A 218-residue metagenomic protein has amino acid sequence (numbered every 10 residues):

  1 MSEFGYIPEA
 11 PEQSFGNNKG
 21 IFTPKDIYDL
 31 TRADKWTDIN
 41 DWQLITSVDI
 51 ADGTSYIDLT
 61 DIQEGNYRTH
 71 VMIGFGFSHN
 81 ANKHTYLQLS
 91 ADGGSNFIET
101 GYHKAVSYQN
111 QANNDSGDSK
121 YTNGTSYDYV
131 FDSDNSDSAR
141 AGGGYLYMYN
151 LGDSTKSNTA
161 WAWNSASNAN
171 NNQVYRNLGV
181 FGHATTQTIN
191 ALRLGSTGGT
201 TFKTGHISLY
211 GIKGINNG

Functional and structural regions predicted by a protein language model:
S2-G218: Surface-exposed molecular-recognition determinants
